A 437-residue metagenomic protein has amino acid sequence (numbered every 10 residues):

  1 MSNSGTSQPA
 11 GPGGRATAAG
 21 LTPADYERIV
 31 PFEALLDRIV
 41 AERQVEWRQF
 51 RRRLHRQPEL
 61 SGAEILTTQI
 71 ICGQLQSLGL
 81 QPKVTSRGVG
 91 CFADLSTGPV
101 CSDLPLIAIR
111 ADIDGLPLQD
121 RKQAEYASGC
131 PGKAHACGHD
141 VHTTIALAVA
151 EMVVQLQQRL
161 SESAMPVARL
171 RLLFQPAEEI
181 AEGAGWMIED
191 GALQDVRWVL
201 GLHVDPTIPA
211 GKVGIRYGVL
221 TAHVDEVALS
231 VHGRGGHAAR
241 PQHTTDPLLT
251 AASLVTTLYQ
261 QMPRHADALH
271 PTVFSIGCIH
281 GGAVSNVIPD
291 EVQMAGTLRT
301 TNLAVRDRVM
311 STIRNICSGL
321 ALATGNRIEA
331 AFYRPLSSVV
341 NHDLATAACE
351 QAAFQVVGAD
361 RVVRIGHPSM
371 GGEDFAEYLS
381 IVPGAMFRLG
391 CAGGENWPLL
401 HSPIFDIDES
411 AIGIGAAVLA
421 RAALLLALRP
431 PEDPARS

Functional and structural regions predicted by a protein language model:
M1-P9: N-terminal acidic, proline/glycine-rich, low-complexity intrinsically disordered segments
N3-S4, R15-A16, E27-R28, L249-S437: Metal-dependent amide/peptide-bond hydrolase catalytic core, centered on the "pita-bread" metallohydrolase fold
G11, R15-H135, D140, T144-V167: Acidic/His- and Gly-rich active-site-bordering loop/insert found across diverse amide/peptide-bond hydrolases
L54, I109, H139, L172 (+7 more regions): Divalent metal-coordination and catalytic microenvironments
G62, H135-T144, P241-L249, D406-A417: Short, conserved micro-motifs enriched in small and acidic residues
F92, L116-L118, K122-A134, D140-V141 (+2 more regions): Histidine/acidic-residue-rich, glycine-tolerant segments that coordinate divalent metal ions
A108-R110, Q119, V227-L229, M386-A392: Non-cysteine beta-strand/loop elements that form the S-adenosyl-L-methionine
